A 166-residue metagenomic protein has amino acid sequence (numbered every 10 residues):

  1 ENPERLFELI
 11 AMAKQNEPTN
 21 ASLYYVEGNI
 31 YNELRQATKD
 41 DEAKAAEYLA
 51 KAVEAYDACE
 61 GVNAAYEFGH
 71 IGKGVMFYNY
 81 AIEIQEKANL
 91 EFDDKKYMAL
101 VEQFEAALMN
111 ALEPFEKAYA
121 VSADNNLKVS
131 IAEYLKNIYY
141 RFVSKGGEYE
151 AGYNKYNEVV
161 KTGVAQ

Functional and structural regions predicted by a protein language model:
E1, E17-A37, A64-K95, N126-K145: Amphipathic alpha-helical repeat scaffolds of TPR domains
E1-M12, E17: Solenoidal tandem-repeat scaffolds enriched in leucines and small polar residues
I10, E17, Y31, Y56-C59 (+4 more regions): Alpha-helical junction/boundary sensor with strong preference for TPR arrays
I10, N20-A43, Y48-C59: Long, well-ordered mid-to-C-terminal structural blocks that present hydrophobic/aromatic surfaces
E33-K51, N79-P114: Short coil/linker segments at helix-helix boundaries
L90-M98, E102, M109, E113 (+1 more regions): Terminal, low-structured helical/coil segments at or just beyond the last alpha-helical repeat
